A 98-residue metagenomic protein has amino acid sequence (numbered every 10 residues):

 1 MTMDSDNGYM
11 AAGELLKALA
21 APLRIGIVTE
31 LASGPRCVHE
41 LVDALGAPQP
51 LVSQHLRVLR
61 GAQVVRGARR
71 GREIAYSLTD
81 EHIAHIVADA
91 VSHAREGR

Functional and structural regions predicted by a protein language model:
M1-A11, T29, E81-R98: Amphipathic alpha-helical dimerization/coiled-coil segments that flank or bridge DNA-binding/regulatory modules
T2-S5, C37-V38, V52: Short acidic/polar alpha-helix capping motifs at helix-coil junctions
M10-P50, R70, I74-H82: N-terminal helix-turn-helix DNA-binding core of bacterial DNA-binding proteins
H55: Residues within the DNA-recognition helix of helix-turn-helix
V58: Alpha-helical DNA-recognition elements
Q63: Glycine-centered, phosphate/nucleic-acid-interacting loop/turn motifs that mediate DNA/RNA or nucleotide
R66-G67: Short beta-strand "wing" residues that participate in macromolecule-binding interfaces
